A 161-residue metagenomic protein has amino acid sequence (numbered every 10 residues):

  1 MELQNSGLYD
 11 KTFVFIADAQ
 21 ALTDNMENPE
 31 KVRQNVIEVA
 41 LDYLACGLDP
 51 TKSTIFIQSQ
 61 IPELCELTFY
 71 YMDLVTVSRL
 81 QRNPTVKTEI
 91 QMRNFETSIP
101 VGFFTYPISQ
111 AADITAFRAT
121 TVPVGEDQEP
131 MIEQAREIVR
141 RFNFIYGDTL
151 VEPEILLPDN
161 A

Functional and structural regions predicted by a protein language model:
M1-A112, E137-V139: N-terminal Rossmann-like or analogous alpha/beta NTP/dinucleotide-binding catalytic cores that position adenine
K87-A161: Active-site cores that bind ATP or allylic diphosphates and position pyrophosphate for catalysis
